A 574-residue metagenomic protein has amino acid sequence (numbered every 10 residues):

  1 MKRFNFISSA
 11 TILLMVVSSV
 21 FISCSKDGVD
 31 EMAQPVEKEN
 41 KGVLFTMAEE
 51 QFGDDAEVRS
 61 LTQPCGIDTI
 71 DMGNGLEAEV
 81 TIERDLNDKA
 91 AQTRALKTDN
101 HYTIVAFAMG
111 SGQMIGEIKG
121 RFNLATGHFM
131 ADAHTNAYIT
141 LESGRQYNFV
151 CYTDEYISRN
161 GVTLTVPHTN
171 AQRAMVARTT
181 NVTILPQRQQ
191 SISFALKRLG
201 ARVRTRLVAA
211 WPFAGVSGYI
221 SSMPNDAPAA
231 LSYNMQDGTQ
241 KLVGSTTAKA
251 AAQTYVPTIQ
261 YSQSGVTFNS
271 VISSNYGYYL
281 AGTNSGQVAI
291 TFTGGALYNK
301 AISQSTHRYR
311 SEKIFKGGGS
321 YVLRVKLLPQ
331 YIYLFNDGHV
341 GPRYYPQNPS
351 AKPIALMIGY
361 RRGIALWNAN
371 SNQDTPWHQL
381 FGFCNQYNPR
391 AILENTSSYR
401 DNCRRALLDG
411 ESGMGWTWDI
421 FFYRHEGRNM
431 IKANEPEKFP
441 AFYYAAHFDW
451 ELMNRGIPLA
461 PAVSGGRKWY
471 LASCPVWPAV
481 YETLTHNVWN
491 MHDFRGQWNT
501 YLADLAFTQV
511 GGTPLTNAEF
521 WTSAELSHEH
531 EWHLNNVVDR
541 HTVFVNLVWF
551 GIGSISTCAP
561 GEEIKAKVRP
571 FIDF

Functional and structural regions predicted by a protein language model:
K2-F4, F21-Y331, F383, Y387 (+2 more regions): Sec-type signal peptide cleavage vicinity
A10-V20: Bacterial N-terminal signal peptides
A90-L96, L459-V463, C558-G561: Short consensus segments that form the blades of beta-propeller domains, in both extracellular/periplasmic
E142, L196-R198, L356-Y360, P461-G465 (+2 more regions): Extracellular/periplasmic catalytic domains that process cell-envelope and extracellular macromolecules
V150-Y152, R204-R206, A365-W367, K468-Y470 (+2 more regions): Residues within well-ordered beta-strands of beta-sheet-rich folds
N299, T306, R310-G338, G512 (+2 more regions): Mature exported/compartmentalized surface modules and terminal targeting/interaction regions
V322-G456, A518, P560-F571: Extracellular adhesion/carbohydrate-recognition regions
K438-K468, C474-W549, D573: An exposed tryptophan-centered "aromatic clamp" motif
